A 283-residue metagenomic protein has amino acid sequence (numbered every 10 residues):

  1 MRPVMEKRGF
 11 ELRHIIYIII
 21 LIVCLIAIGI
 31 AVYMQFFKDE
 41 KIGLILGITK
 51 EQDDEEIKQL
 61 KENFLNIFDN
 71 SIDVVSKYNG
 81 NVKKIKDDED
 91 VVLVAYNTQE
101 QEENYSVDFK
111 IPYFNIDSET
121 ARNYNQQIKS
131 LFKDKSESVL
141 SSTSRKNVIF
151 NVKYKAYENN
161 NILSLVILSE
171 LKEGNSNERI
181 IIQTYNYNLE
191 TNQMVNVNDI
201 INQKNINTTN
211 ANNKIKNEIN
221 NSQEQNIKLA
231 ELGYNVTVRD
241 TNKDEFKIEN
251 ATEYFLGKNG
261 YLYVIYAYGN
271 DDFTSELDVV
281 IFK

Functional and structural regions predicted by a protein language model:
R2, E11-L21, I26-K283: Compositionally biased intrinsically disordered regions enriched in Thr/Gly
